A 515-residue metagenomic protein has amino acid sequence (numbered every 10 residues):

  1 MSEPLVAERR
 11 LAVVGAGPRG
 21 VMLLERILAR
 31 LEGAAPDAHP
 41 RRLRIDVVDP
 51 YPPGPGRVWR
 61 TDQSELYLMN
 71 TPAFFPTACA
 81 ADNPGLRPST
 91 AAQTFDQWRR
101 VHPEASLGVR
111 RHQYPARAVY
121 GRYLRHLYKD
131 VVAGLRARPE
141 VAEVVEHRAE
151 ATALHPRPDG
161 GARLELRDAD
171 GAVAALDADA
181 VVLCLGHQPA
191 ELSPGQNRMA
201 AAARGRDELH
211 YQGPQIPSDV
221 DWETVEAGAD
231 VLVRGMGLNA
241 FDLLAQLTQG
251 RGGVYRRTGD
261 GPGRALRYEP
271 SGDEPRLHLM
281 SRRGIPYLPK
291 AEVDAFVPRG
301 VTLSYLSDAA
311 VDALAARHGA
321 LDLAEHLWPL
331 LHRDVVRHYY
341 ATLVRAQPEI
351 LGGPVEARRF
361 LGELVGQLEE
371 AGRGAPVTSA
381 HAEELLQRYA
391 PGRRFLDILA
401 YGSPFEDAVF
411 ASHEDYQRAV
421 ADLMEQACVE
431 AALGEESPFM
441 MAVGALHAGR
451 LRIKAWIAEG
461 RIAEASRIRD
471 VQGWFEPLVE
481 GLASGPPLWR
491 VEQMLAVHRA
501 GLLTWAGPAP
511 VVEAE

Functional and structural regions predicted by a protein language model:
M1-T61, S106-E515: Flavin (primarily FAD) cofactor-binding/catalytic cores of flavoenzymes
D49-S106: Redox-cofactor-proximal catalytic regions of oxidoreductases
